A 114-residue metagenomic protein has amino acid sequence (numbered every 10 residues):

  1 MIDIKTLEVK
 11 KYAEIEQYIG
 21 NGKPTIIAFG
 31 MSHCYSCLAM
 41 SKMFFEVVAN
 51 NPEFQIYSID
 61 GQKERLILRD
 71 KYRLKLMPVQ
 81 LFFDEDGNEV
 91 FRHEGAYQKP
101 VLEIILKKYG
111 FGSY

Functional and structural regions predicted by a protein language model:
M1-Q17: N-terminal "domain-start" segment that seeds a small globular fold
V9, F29, F45, P52-L66: Thiol-based oxidoreductase modules, predominantly thioredoxin-like and allied folds used for disulfide exchange
E14-I15, E64-L68, V101: Short acidic active-site motifs
I19-S32: Short active-site neighborhood of thiol/selenol oxidoreductases, capturing the structured segment around
Y35-L38, L81: Cys/His/Pro-rich metal-binding microdomains
L38-N50: Typically the conserved alpha-helix immediately C-terminal to a functionally engaged Cys/Sec in thioredoxin-like
G61, R65-P78: Short Fe-S-cluster ligation motifs
L76, L81-Y114: Non-catalytic, surface beta->alpha helical segment in thiol-disulfide oxidoreductase systems
